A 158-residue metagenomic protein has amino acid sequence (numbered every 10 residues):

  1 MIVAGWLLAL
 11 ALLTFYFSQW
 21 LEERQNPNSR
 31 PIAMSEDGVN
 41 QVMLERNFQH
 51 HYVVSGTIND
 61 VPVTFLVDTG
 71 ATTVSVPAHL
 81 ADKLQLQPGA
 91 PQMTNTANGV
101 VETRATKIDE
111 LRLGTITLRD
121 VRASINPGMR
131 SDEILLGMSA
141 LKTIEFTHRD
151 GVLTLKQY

Functional and structural regions predicted by a protein language model:
M1-T64, T69-Y158: Pepsin/retropepsin-fold aspartyl endopeptidases
